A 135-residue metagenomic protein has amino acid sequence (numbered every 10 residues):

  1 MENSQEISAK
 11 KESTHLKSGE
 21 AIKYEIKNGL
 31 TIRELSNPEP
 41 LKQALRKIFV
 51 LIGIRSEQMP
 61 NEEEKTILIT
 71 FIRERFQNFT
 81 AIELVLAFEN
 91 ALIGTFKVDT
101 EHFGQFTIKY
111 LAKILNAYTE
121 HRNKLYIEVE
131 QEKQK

Functional and structural regions predicted by a protein language model:
M1-K135: Charged interaction scaffolds used for protein-protein
